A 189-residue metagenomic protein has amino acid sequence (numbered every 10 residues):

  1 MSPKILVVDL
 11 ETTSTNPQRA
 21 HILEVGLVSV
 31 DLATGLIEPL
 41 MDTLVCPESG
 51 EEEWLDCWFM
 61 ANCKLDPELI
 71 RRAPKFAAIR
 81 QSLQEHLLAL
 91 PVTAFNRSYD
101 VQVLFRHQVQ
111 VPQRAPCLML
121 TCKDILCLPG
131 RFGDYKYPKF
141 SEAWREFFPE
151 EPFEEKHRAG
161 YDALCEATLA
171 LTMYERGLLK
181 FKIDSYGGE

Functional and structural regions predicted by a protein language model:
M1-F105, S141-F148: Conserved non-catalytic scaffold segment of RNase H-like nuclease domains
N16-Q18, R72, G133, E155-A159: Aromatic-acidic/polar surface patches that form glycan- and anion
L65-I70, Q110-V111, E150-K156: Short, polar/flexible loop-turn hinges at active-site or ligand-entry regions and domain interfaces
P91-S98, V103-R106, P138-E189: Acidic, Mg2+-coordinating catalytic module of metal-dependent nucleases/exonucleases that use a two-metal-ion mechanism
S98-L120: Substrate-recognition/cap helix-loop segment adjacent to the acidic, metal-dependent catalytic center of Asp-based
P116-Y135: Short alpha-helix plus adjacent loop in nuclease-associated cores
